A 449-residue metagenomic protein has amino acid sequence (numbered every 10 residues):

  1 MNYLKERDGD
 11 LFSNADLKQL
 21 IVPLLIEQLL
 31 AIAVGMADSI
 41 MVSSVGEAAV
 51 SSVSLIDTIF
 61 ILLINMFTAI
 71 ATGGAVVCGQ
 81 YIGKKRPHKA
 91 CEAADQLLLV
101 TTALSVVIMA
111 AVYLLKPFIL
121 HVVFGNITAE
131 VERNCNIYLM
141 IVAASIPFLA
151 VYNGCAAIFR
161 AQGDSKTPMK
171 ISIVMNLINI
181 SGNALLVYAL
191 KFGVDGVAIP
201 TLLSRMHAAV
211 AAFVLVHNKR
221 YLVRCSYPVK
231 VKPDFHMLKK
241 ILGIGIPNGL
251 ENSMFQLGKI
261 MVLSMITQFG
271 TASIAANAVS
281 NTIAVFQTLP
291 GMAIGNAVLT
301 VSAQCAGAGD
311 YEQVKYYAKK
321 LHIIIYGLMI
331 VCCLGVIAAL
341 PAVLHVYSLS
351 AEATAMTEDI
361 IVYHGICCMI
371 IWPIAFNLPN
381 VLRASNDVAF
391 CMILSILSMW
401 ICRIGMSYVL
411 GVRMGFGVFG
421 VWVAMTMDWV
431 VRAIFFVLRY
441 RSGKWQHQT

Functional and structural regions predicted by a protein language model:
M1-L24, C78-S145, A189-I246, S302-C368 (+1 more regions): Short alpha-helical transmembrane segments in multi-pass integral membrane proteins
D8-I40, S44-V45, I61-G73, S105-M109 (+4 more regions): N-terminal transmembrane alpha-helices
Q19-D38, I141, M175, S204-A208 (+3 more regions): Transmembrane helical elements of multi-pass membrane transporters/channels
Q28-I32, N65, S105, M109 (+10 more regions): Residue-level hotspots within the lipid-embedded alpha helices of multi-pass solute transporters
L29, A33-S51, L120-A129, L185-V194 (+5 more regions): Helix-terminus/linker motif at the lipid-water interface of multi-pass membrane proteins
E47-T58, C135, L139, A198 (+4 more regions): Small-residue hotspots at the loop-to-helix junctions and early N-terminal turns of transmembrane alpha-helices
V50-A110, L149-P168, L263, I274-L340 (+1 more regions): Small-residue-rich hydrophobic transmembrane alpha-helices
A71, I141-R160, P168-N176, V197-A212 (+5 more regions): Short runs within selected transmembrane alpha-helices of multi-pass transporters and secretion channels
